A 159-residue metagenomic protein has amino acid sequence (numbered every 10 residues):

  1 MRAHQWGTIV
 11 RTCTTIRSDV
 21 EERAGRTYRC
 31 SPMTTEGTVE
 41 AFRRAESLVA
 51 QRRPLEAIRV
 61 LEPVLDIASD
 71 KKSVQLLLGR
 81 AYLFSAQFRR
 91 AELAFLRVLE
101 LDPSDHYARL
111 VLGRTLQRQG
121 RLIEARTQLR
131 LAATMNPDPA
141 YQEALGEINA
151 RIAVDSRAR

Functional and structural regions predicted by a protein language model:
R2-G37, R157-R159: Long, contiguous interaction/recruitment modules in multidomain scaffold/adaptor proteins
T38, K72-S73, H106-Y107, P139-A140: Helix-start (N-cap) detector for alpha-helical repeat units in TPR-like alpha-solenoids, especially tetratricopeptide
A50-Q51, F84, R118, A150-V154: Register position in tetratricopeptide repeats
I67, L101, R118, T134-M135: Structural marker of alpha-solenoid helical repeat scaffolds
L77, V111, A144-L145: Canonical tetratricopeptide repeat
